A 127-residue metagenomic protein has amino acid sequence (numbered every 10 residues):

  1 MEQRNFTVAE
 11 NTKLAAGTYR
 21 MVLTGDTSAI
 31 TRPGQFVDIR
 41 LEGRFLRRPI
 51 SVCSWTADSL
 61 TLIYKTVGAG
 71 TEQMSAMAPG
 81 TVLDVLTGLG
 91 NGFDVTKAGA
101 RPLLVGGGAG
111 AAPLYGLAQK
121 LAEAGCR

Functional and structural regions predicted by a protein language model:
E2-T81: Ferredoxin-reductase
A69-R127: FNR/FR-type flavoprotein reductase catalytic core
